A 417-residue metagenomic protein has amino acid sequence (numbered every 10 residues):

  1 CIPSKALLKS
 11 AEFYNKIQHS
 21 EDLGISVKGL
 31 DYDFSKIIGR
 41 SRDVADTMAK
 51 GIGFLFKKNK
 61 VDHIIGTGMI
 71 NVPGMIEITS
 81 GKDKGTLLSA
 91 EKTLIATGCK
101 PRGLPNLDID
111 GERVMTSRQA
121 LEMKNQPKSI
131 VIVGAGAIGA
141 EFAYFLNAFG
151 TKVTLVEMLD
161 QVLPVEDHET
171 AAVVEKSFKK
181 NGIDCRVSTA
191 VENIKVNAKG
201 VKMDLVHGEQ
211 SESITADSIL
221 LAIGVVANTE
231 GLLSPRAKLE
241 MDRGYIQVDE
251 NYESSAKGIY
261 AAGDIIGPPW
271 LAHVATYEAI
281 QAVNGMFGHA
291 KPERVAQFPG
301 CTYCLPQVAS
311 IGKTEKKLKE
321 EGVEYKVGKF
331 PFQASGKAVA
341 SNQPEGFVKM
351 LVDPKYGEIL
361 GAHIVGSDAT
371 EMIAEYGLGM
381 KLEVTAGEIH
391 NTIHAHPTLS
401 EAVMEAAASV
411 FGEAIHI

Functional and structural regions predicted by a protein language model:
I2-F13, F287, Y303-T314, K319-I417: Flexible, glycine-rich terminal cap/loop adjacent to redox cofactors in electron-transfer oxidoreductases
I2-Q126, T154, L159-L163, D167-T170 (+5 more regions): Glycine-rich flavin
D83-K92, E209-S218, S255-A256: Core beta-strand elements of the Rossmann-like FAD/NAD(P) dinucleotide-binding domain in flavoenzyme oxidoreductases
D110-Q126, S213-F287: FAD-site-proximal beta/loop scaffold in flavoenzymes
Q126-G136: Beta1/beta-strand and adjacent pyrophosphate-binding region of the FAD-binding site in flavoprotein oxidoreductases
G139-A140: N-terminal Rossmann-fold NAD(P) dinucleotide-binding loop
A143, N147-A148: Gly/Ala-rich phosphate-binding loop of Rossmann-like dinucleotide-binding domains, activating on the conserved
G150-K152, G182, G322, E383: Glycine-centered short loops/turns at secondary-structure junctions
